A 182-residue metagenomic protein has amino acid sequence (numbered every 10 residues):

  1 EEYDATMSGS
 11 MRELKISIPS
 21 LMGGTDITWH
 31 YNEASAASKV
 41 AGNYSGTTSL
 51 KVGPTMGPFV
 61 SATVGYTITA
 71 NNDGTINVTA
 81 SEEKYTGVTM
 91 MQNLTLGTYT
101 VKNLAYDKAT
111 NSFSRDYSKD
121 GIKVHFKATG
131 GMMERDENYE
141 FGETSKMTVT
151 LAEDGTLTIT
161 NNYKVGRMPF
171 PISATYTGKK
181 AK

Functional and structural regions predicted by a protein language model:
E1, V60-S145: Predominantly extracellular/secreted and cell-surface proteins with exposed, flexible low-complexity segments
M11-G42, L96-K108, T144, A152-K182: Edge beta-strand at a domain terminus
R12-L14, Y44, V78-A80, F113-K119 (+1 more regions): A short hydrophobic beta-strand element
L21-G23, K51-P58, Y85-T95, H125-T129 (+1 more regions): Short, cysteine-centered beta-strand-loop-beta hairpins and adjacent loop/turn segments enriched in charged/polar
I27, M56-G57, G65-N72, I172-Y176: Sec-type signal peptide cleavage vicinity
Y31-V60: Tryptophan-anchored aromatic micro-motifs
Y139, V149-A152: Helix-rich interaction surfaces within compact, conserved domain-sized segments that mediate assembly or partner
